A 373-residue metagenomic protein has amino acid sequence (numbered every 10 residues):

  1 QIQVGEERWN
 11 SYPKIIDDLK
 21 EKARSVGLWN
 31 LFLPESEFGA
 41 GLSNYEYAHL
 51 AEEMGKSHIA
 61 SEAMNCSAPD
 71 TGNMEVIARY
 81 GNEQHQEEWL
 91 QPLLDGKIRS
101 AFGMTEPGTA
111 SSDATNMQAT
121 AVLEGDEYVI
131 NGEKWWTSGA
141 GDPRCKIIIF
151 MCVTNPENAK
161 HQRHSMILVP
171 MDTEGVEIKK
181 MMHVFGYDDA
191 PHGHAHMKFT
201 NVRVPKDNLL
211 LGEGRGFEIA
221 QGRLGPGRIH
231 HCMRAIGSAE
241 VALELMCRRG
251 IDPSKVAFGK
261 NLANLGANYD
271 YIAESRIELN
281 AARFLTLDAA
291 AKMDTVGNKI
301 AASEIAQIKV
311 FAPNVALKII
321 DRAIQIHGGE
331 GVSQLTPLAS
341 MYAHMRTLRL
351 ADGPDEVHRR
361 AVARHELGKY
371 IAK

Functional and structural regions predicted by a protein language model:
Q1-S61, C66-A68, Y80-H85, P92 (+5 more regions): Alpha-helical interface subdomain recognition
G39-L42, S111, I178, N208-E213: Cytochrome P450 core scaffold surrounding the K-helix E-X-X-R motif and the conserved "meander" helix-loop region
M74-Y80, F102-G103, E157: Flexible, glycine-rich active-site loops centered on histidine and acidic residues that chelate a metal or position
G96-T105, M151: A short, Trp-centered hydrophobic/proline-enriched beta-strand micro-motif
G108-S112, S138-P143, P156-N158, F185-G193: Short Gly/Pro-enriched turn/cap motifs at secondary-structure boundaries
N116, E174-R203: Flexible, small-/acidic-enriched active-site or ligand-binding loops
D126-E127, N131-K179: A short core secondary-structure module
N201-I219: Long, acidic (Asp/Glu-rich), low-complexity accessory segments flanking structured domains
